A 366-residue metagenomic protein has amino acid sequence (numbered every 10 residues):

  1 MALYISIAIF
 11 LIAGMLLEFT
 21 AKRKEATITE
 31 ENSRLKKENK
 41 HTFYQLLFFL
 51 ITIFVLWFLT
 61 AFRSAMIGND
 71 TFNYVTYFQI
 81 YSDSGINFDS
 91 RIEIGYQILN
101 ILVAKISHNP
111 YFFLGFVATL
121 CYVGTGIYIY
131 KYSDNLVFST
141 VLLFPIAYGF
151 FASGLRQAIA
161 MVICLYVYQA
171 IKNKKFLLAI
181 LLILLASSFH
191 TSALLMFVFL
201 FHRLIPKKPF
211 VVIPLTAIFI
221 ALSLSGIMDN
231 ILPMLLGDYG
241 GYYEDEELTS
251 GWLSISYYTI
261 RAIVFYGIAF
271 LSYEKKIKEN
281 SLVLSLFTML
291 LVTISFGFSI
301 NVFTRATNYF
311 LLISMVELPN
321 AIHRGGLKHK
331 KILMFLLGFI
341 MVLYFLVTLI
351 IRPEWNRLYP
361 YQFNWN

Functional and structural regions predicted by a protein language model:
M1-N366: Terminal, non-globular segments
